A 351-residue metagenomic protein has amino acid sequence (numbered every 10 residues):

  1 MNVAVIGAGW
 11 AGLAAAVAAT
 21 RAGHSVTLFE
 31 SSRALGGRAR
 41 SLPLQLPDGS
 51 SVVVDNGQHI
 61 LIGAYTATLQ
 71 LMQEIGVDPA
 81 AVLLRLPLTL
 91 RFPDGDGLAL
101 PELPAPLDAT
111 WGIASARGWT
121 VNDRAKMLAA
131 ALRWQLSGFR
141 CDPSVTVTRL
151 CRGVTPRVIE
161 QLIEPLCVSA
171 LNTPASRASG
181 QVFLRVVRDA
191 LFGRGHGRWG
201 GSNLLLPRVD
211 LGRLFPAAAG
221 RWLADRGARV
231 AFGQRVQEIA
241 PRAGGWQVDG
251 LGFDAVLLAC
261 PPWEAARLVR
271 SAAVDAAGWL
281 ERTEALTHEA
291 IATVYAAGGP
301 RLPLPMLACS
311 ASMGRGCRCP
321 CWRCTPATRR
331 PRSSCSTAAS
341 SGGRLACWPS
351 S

Functional and structural regions predicted by a protein language model:
N2-L28: N-terminal Rossmann-like FAD-binding beta1-loop-alpha1 element of flavoenzymes
A11, A34, W263: Conserved Rossmann-like nucleotide-cofactor binding loop
T20, Q73, A224: Anion (oxyanion) recognition and catalysis
T20-Q45: Glycine-rich FAD pyrophosphate-binding loop
A22, Q234-C347: Mid-domain catalytic core of redox enzymes that form a hydrophobic substrate pocket/lid adjacent to a catalytic redox
R38-S41, P47-L83: Conserved FAD-binding subdomain of flavin-dependent enzymes
Y65-F192: Mobile amphipathic helical/loop "lid" adjacent to a hydrophobic cofactor/ligand pocket
R188-W246, G252-A255: Helical element adjacent to the flavin cofactor pocket in flavoenzyme catalytic cores
